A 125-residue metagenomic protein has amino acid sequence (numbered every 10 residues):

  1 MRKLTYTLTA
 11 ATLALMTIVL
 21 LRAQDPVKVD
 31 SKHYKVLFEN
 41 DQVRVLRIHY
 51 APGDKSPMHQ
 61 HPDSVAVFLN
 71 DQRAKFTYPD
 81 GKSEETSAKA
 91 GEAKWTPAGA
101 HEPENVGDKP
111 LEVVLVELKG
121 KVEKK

Functional and structural regions predicted by a protein language model:
M1-A11: Bacterial N-terminal signal peptides that target proteins for export
T9-V19: Bacterial N-terminal signal peptides
L21-A23: Boundary at the C-terminal end of the N-terminal hydrophobic targeting segment
D30-P57, P62-A66, V116: A short glycine-rich, His/Asp/Glu-containing loop-to-beta-strand
E39-Q42, D80-A98: Short acidic-glycine-tyrosine-enriched beta hairpin
G53-S56, E92-E104: Histidine-centered metal-chelating micro-motifs
H61-D80: Glycine- and acidic-residue-biased ligand/ion/polar-headgroup-sensing regions
D71, A98-K121: Ligand-binding loop in jelly-roll beta-barrel domains
